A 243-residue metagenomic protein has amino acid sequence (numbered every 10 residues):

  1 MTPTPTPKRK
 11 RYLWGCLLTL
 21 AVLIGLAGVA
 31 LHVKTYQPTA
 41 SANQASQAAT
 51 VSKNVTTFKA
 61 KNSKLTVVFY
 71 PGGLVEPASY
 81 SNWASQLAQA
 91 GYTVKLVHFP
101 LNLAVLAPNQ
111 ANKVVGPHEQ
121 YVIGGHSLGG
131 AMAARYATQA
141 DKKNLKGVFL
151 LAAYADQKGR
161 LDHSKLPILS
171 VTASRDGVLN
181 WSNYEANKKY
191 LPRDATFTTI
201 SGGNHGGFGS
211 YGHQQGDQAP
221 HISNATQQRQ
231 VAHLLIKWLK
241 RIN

Functional and structural regions predicted by a protein language model:
W14-A30: Hydrophobic membrane-insertion alpha-helices, especially the h-region of bacterial N-terminal signal peptides
K64-G72: Short beta-strand element of the alpha/beta-hydrolase
W83, L179-K188: Short alpha-helix in the alpha/beta-hydrolase fold that links the catalytic acid
A84-V105: Conserved alpha/beta-hydrolase
V122-G124, V148: Conserved alpha/beta-hydrolase fold motif
G124-A133: Gly/Ala-rich beta-loop-alpha elbow adjacent to hydrolase catalytic centers
S164, S170-T172, D176: Short beta-strand/loop motif that positions the catalytic acidic residue of the alpha/beta-hydrolase fold
N187-N243: C-terminal catalytic-base region of ester-bond hydrolases, centering on the histidine of the charge-relay
